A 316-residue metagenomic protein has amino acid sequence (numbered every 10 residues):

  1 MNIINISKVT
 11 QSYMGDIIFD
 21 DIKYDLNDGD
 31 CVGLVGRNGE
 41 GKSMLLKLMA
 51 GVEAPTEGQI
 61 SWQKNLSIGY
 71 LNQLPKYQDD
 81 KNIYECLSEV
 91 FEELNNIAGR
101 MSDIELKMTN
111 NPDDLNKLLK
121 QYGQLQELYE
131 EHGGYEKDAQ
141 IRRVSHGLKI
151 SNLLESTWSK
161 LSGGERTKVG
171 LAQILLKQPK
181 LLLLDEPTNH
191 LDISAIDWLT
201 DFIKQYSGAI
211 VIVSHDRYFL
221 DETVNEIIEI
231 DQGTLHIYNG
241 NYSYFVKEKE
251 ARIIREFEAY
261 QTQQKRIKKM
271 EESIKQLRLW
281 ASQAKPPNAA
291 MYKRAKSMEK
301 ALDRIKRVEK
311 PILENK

Functional and structural regions predicted by a protein language model:
M1-Y260: ABC ATP-binding cassette signature C-motif
L119-K137, I253-K316: Flexible nucleotide-interacting loop at or near the entrance of a catalytic core
